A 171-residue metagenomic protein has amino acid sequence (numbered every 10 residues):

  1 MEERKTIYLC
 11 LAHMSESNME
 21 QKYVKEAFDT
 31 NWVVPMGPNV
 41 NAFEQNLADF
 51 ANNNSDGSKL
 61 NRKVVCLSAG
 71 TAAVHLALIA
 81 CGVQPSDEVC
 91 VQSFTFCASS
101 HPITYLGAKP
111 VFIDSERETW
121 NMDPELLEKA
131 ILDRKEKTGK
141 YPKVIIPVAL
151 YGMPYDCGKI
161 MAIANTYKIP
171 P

Functional and structural regions predicted by a protein language model:
M1-A80, Q84, L106, E128 (+2 more regions): Conserved PLP-binding active-site segment in aminotransferase class I/II-type PLP enzymes
M14, S115, L150: Hydrophobic pocket-lining residues within nucleotide cofactor-binding pockets
E20, N39, P102, D123 (+1 more regions): Residues at alpha-helix caps and immediate loop-helix transition turns in enzyme cores, especially N- and C-cap
K63, E88, K109, K143-V144 (+1 more regions): Proline-centered loop/turn at the N-terminus of a beta-strand
A69, F94, L150: Flexible loop residues that form catalytic and substrate-binding hotspots at small-molecule/glycan-binding clefts
H75-K129, D133, K140: Conserved PLP-anchoring active-site segment centered on the Schiff-base-forming lysine
E118-P171: Active-site phosphate-binding strand-loop segment of PLP-dependent enzymes
